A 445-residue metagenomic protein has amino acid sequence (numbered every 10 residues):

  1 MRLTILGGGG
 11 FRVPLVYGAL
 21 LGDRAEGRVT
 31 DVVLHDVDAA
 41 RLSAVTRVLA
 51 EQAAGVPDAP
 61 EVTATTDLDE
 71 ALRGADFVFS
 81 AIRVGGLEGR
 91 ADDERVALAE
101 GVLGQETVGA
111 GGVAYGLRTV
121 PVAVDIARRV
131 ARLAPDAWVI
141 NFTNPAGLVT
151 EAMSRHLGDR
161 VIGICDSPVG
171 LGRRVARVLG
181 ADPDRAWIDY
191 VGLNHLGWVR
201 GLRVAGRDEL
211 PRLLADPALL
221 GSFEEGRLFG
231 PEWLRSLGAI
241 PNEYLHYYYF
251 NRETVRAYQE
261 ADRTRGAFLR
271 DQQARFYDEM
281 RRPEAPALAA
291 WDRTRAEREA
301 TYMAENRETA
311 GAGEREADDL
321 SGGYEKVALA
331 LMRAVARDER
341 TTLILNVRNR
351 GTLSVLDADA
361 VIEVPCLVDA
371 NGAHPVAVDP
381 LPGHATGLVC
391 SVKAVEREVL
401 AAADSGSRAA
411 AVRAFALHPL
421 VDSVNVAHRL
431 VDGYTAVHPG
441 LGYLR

Functional and structural regions predicted by a protein language model:
R2-V32: N-terminal Rossmann-like dinucleotide-binding module
R24-G27, Q52-A59, L157, L179-A181: Short helix-capping segments at alpha-helix termini
G27-A50: NAD(P)-binding Rossmann-fold cofactor-contacting core
E61-G74: Short acidic low-complexity segments
R73, F79-S80, N141: Redox-cofactor binding/interface segments in oxidoreductases and associated redox assembly factors
V84, E88-H156: Rossmann-fold NAD(P)-binding glycine/threonine-rich loop
I126-D208: Internal, well-ordered domain-core segments that constitute the primary functional module of diverse proteins
D184-R445: Long, compositionally biased stretches enriched for glycine and/or charged residues
